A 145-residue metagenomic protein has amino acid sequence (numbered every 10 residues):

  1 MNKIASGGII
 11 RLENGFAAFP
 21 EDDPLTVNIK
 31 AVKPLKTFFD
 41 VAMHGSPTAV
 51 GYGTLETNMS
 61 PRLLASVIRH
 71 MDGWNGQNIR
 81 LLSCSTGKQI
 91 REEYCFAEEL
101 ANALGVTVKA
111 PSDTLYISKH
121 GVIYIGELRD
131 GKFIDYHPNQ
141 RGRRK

Functional and structural regions predicted by a protein language model:
M1-N78, I125-K145: Glycine-rich short-loop/terminal segments
I79-K145: Active-site-proximal C-terminal subdomain of hydrolase catalytic domains
